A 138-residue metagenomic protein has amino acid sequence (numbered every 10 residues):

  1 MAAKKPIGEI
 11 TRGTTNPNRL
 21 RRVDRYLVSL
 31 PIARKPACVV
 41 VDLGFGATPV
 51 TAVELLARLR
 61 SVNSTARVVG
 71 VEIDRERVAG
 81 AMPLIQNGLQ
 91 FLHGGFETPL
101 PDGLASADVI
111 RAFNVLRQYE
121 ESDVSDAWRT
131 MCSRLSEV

Functional and structural regions predicted by a protein language model:
M1-D42, A47-P49: Class I SAM-dependent methyltransferase Rossmann-like catalytic core, especially the SAM/SAH-binding loop
R34, V62, I85, L135-S136: A generic alpha-to-beta junction signature in SAM-dependent methyltransferases
K35-A37, T65, A105-A107: A general structural motif
G46-P99: Class I SAM-dependent methyltransferase SAM/SAH-binding core
T98-A105, Y119: Short conserved loop adjoining the S-adenosyl-L-methionine
A107-S125: A short SAM/SAH-binding and catalytic strip from SAM-dependent methyltransferases
S125-E137: A short glycine-rich, Lys/Arg-flanked "PGG" loop and its adjoining helix->strand segment in the class I
